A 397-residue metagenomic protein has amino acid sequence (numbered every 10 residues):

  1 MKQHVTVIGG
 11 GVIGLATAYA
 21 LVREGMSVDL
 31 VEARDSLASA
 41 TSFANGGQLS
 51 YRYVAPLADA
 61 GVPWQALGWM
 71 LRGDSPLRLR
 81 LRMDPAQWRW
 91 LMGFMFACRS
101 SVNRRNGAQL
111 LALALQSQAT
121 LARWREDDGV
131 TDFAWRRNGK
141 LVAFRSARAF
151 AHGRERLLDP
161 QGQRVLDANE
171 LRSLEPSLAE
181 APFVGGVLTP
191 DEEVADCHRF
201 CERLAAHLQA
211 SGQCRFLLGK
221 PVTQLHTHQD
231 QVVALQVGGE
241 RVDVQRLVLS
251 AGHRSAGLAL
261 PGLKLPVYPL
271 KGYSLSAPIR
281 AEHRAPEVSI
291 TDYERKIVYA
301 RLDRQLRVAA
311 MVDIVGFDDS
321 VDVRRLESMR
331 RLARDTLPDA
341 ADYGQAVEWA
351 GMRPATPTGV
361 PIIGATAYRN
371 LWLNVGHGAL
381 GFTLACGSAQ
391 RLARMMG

Functional and structural regions predicted by a protein language model:
Q3-L30: N-terminal Rossmann-like FAD-binding beta1-loop-alpha1 element of flavoenzymes
I13, L178, Q229, V360-G397: C-terminal lid/capping helical subdomain adjacent to the catalytic/cofactor pocket in oxidative enzymes
I13, S36, R254: Conserved Rossmann-like nucleotide-cofactor binding loop
R23-F43: Glycine-rich FAD pyrophosphate-binding loop
N45-Q48, Y53, L57-F96, V222-T227 (+2 more regions): Active-site substrate-recognition segment that forms the wall of the catalytic cavity or substrate channel
R89-A206: Rossmann-like flavin
E155-L158, A181-G238, V242-Q245: Helical element adjacent to the flavin cofactor pocket in flavoenzyme catalytic cores
